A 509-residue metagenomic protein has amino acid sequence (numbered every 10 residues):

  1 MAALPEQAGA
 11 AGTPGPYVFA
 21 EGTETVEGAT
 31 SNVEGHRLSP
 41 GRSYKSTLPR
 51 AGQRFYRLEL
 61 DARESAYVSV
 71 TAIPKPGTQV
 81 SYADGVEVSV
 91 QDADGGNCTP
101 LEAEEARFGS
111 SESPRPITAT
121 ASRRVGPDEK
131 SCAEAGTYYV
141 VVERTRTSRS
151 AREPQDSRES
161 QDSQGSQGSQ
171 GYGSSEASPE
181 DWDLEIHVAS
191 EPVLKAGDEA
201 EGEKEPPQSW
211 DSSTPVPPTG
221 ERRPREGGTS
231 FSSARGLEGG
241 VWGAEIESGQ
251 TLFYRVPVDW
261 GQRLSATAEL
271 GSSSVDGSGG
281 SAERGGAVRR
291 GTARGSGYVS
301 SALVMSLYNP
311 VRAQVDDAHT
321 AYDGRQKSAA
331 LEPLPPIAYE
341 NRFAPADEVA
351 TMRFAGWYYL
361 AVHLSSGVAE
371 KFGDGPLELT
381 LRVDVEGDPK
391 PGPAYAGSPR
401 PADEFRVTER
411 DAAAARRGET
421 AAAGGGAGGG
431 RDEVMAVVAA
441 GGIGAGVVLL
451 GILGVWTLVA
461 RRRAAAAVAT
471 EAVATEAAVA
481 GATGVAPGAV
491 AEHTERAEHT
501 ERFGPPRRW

Functional and structural regions predicted by a protein language model:
A8-R54, P76, C98-E112, A151-D156 (+3 more regions): Non-catalytic extracellular/lumenal accessory regions of secreted precursors
L48-R50, R54-A66, P127-E134, A244-S248 (+2 more regions): Extracellular and analogous surface-interaction loops
E64-A66, R124-R152, Q262-L264, V349-G367: Noncatalytic modules at the cell exterior or secretory-pathway interfaces, chiefly beta-strand-rich lectin/adhesion
E104-G126, S232-R235, V241, A321-M352: Extended, solvent-exposed segments with strong compositional bias
S148-E153, G171-V188, A355-G356, G367-V385: Edge beta-strands of jelly-roll/beta-sandwich modules across compartments, strongly enriched in secreted/luminal
F253-V434: Membrane-proximal extracellular "stem/stalk" segments of glycoproteins immediately N-terminal to a transmembrane helix
R417-A472, E501, P506: Hydrophobic single-pass membrane-targeting/anchoring helices
R462-W509: Cytoplasmic C-terminal tails of single-pass
